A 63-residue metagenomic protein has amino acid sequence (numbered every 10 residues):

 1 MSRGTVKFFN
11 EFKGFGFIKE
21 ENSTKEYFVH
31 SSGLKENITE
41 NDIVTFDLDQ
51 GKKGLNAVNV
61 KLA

Functional and structural regions predicted by a protein language model:
M1-F8: Structural detector for short beta-strands of small beta-barrel domains
R3, E26-F28, I43: Well-ordered beta-strand positions in beta-sheet-rich domains
K13-I18: Short aromatic-glycine-enriched beta-strand elements
T24-E36: Beta-strand/loop nucleic-acid-binding surfaces
L34-T45: Short nucleic-acid-contacting surface segments enriched for D/E, G, S/T with interspersed K/R
D49-A63: OB-fold/S1-family single-stranded nucleic acid-binding modules
